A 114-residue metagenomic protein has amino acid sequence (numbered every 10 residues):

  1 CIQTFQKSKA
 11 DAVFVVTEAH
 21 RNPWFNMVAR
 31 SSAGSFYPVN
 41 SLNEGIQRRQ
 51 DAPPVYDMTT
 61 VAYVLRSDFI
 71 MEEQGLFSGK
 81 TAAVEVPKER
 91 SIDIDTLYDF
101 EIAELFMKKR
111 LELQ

Functional and structural regions predicted by a protein language model:
C1-G79: Conserved core of the sugar-phosphate nucleotidyltransferase
P54-Q114: Conserved alpha/beta core of the MobA/IspD/sugar-nucleotide pyrophosphorylase nucleotidyltransferase superfamily
